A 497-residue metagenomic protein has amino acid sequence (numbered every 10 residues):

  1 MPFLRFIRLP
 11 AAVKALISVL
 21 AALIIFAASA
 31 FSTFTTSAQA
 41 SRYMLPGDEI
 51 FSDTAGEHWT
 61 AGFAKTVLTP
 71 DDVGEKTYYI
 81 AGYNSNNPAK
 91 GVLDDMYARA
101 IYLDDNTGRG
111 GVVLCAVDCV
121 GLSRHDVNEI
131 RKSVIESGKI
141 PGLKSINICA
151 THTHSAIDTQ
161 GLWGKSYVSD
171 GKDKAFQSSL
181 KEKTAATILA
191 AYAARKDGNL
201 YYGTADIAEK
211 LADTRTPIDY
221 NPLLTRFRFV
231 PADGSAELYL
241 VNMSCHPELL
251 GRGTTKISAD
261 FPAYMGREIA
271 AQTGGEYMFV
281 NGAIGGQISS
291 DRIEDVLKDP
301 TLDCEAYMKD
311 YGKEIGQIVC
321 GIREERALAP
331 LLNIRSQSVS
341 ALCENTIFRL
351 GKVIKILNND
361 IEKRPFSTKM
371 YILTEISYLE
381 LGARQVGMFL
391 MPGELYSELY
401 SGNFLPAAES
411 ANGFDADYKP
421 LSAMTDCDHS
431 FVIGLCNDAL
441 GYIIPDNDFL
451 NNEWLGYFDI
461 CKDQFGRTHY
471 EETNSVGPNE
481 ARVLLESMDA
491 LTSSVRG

Functional and structural regions predicted by a protein language model:
M1-P2, G74: Accessible peptide chain termini
P2-A22: N-terminal Sec-pathway targeting helices
K14-S18, S29-C149, T153-D310, R323 (+1 more regions): Conserved beta-alpha junction segments in alpha/beta enzyme cores
I315: Anionic-ligand-binding alpha/beta catalytic cores of soluble enzymes and soluble regulatory domains that recognize
V319: Glycan-recognition surfaces in beta-rich domains, encompassing non-catalytic CBMs and lectin-like receptor-binding
